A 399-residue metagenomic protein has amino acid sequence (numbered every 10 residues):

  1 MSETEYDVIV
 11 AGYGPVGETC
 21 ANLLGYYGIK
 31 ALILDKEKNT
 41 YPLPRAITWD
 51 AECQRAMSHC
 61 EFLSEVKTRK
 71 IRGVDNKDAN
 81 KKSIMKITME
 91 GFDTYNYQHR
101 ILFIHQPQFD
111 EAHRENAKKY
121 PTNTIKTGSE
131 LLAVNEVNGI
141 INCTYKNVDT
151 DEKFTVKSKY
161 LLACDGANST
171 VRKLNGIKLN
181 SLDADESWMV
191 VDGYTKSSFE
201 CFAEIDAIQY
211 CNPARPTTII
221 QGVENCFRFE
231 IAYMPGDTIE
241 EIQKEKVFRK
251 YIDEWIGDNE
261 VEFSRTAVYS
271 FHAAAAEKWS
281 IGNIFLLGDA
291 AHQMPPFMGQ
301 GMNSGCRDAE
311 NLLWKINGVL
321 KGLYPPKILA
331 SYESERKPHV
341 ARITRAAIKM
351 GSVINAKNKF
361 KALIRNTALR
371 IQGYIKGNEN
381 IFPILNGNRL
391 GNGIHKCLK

Functional and structural regions predicted by a protein language model:
S2-A11, Y26-Y27, K36, N80-K81 (+4 more regions): Helical substrate-recognition/capping region of FAD-dependent monooxygenase/halogenase enzymes
T4-Y6, T150-Y160: Core beta-strand elements of the Rossmann-like FAD/NAD(P) dinucleotide-binding domain in flavoenzyme oxidoreductases
V8-V10, A31, I284: Conserved hydrophobic helix-helix packing surfaces used for dimerization/oligomerization
G12-N22, A163, F263-M350, I354: Conserved mid-domain beta->alpha element of the FAD-binding
G25-R45: Glycine-rich FAD pyrophosphate-binding loop
L43-N116: Active-site-adjacent segment of FAD-dependent monooxygenases/related oxidoreductases
T127-I141: A conserved short coil-to-beta-strand element within the FAD-binding core of flavoproteins
I140, Y160-F271: Conserved FAD-binding catalytic core of PHBH/FMO-like flavoproteins
